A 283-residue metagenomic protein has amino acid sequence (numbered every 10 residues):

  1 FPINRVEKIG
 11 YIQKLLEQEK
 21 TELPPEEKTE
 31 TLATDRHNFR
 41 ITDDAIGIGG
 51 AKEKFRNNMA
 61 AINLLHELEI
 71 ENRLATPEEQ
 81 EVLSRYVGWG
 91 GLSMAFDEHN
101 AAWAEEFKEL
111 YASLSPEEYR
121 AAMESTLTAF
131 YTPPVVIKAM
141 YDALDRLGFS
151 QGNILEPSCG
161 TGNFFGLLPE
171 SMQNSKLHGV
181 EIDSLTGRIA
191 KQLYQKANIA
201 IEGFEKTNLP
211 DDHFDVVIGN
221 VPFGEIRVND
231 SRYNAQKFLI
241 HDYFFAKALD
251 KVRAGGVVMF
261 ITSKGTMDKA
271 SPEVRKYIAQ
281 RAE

Functional and structural regions predicted by a protein language model:
P2-K20: Repeat-associated, polar segments at repeat-unit boundaries in modular proteins
L32-L193: Class I S-adenosyl-L-methionine
K176, A197-N198, E283: Conserved beta-strand segments of alpha/beta enzyme cores
V180-S184, F238-E283: Conserved Class I SAM-dependent methyltransferase catalytic core
K196-F204: Conserved SAM-binding strand-loop segment of SAM-dependent methyltransferases
N208-I218: A short acidic, Gly/Pro-enriched loop at the edge of an enzyme's catalytic core that lines a small-molecule cofactor
I218-E225: A short SAM/SAH-binding and catalytic strip from SAM-dependent methyltransferases
S231-Q236: Short glycine-enriched, charge-decorated loop/helix-capping segments at active-site entrances that position
